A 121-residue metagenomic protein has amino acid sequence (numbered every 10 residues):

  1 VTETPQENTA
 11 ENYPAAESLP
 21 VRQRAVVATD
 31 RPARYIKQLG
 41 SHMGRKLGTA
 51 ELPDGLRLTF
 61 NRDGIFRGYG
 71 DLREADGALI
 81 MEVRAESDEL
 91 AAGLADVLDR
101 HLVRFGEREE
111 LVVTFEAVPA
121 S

Functional and structural regions predicted by a protein language model:
T2-A33: Terminal, regulation- and interaction-focused segments at domain boundaries
E17-L19, Q23, L52-L56, A117-S121: Structural preference for solvent-exposed beta-strand-turn elements and adjacent flexible terminal/loop segments within
S18-R22, D76-A78, R108: A general secondary-structure signal for short beta-strands and their flanking turns/coil in non-transmembrane regions
R24-M43, A50: Short Lys/Arg-enriched alpha/beta "domain-start" segment
T29-R31, R62-G64, A85-S87: Beta-strand elements of well-folded, non-transmembrane domains
R45-G68: Ser/Thr-rich, low-complexity intrinsically disordered terminal regions
F66-A85: Beta-strand/loop substructures that line and gate deep hydrophobic ligand-binding cavities in soluble
E82-V118: C-terminal structural segments of small proteins and small subunits
